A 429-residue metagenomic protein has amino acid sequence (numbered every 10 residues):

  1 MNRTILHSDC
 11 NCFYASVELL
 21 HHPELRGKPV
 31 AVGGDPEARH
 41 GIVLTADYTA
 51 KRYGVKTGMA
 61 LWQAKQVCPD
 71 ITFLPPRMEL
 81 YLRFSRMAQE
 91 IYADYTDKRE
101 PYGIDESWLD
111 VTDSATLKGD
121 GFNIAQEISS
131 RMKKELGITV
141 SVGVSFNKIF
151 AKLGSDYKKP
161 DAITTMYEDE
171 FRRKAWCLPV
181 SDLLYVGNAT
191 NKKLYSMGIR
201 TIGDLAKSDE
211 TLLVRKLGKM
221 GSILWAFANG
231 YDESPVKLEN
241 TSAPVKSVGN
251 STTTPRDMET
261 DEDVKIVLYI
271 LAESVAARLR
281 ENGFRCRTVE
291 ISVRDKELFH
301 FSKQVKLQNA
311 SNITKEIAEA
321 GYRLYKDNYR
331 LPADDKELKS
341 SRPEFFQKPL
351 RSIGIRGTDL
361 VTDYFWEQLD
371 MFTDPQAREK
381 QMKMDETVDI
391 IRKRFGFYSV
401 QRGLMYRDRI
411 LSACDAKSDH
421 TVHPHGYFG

Functional and structural regions predicted by a protein language model:
M1-N229, V236-E239, A277, P375-G429: Gly/Gly-Pro- and Ser/Thr-rich, intrinsically disordered tail segments characteristic of DNA damage-repair and tolerance
H7, D182, T190-Q347: DNA-contacting surface of Y-family translesion DNA polymerases
F13, P36-R39, K296-F299, L360-D363: Short, charged/polar surface micro-motifs in flexible loops or helix N-caps
K28, V140, D161, R287-V289 (+2 more regions): Change "...and in nucleic-acid phosphodiester-cleaving endonucleases..." to "...and in nucleic-acid processing enzymes
Y102-E106, S145-K148, F284-T288, K348-S352: Short Gly/Ser/Thr- and Asp/Glu-enriched loop/turn motifs at secondary-structure junctions
S107-D113, S302-V305, T362, E367-T373: Short, hydrophobic beta-strand segments
N309-G429: Acidic, metal-coordinating catalytic segment for phosphate/diphosphate chemistry, firing primarily on the Nudix
